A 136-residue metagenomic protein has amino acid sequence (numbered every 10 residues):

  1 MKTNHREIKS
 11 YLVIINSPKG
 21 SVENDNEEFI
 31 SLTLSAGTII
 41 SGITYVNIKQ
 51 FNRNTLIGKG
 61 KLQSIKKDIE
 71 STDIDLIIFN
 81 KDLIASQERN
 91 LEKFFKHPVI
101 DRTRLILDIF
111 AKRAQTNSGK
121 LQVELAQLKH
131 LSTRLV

Functional and structural regions predicted by a protein language model:
M1-D108: N-terminal accessory targeting/assembly segments
L105-V136: Extended, highly charged alpha-helical segments
